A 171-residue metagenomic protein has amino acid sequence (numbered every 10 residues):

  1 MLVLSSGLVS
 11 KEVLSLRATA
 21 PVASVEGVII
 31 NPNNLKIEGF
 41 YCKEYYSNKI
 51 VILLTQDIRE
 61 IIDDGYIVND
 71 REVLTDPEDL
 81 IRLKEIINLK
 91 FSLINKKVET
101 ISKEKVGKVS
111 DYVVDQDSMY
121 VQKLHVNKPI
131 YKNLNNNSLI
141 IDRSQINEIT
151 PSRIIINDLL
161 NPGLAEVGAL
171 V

Functional and structural regions predicted by a protein language model:
M1-V171: Peripheral interaction segments used for macromolecular assembly
